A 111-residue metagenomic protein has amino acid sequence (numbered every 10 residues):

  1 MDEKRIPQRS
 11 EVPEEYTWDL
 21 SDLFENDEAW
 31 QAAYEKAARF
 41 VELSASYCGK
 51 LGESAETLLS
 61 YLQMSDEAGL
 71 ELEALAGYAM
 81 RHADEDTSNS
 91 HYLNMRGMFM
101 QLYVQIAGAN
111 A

Functional and structural regions predicted by a protein language model:
D2-A111: N-terminal helix-rich structural modules
